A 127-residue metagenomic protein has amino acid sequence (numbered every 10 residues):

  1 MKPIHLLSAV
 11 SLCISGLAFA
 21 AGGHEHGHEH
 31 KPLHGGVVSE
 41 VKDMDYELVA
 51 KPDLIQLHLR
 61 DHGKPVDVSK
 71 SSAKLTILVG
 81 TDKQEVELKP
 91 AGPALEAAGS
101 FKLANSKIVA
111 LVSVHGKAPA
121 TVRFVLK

Functional and structural regions predicted by a protein language model:
I4-K127: Intrinsically disordered, low-complexity terminal tails/loops enriched in metal-binding residues
